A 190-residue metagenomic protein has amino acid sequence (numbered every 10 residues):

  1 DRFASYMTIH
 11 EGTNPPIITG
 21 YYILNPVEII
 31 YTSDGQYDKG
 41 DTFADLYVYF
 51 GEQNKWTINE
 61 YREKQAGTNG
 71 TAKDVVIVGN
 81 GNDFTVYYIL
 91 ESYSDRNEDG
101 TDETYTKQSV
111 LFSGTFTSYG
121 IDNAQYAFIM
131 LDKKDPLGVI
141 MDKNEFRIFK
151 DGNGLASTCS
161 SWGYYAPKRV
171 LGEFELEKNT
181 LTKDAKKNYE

Functional and structural regions predicted by a protein language model:
D1-D38, L155-E190: Amphipathic/hydrophobic helical signal segments and adjacent flexible N-terminal regions that mediate secretion
I18-Y21, N54-N59, G79-Y88, I121-N123: Short, hydrophobic/aromatic-rich segments at coil-to-beta transitions
I23-Y31, R62, V86-R96, Q125-K134: Generic short beta-strand segments
E28-A72: N-terminal glycine/threonine-rich, aromatic-flanked beta-hairpin/loop signature
D45-E52, A72-V78, Q108-T117: Hydrophobic/aromatic beta-strand elements that line small-molecule binding cavities or substrate pockets in beta-rich
A66-F84, D142-N153: A short, hydrophobic/aromatic-rich structural module that often spans a beta strand with its adjoining loop
I77-Y105, T117, A124: Helix-rich interaction surfaces within compact, conserved domain-sized segments that mediate assembly or partner
T101-E190: Glycine-rich, aromatic-bearing surface loops/beta-hairpins
